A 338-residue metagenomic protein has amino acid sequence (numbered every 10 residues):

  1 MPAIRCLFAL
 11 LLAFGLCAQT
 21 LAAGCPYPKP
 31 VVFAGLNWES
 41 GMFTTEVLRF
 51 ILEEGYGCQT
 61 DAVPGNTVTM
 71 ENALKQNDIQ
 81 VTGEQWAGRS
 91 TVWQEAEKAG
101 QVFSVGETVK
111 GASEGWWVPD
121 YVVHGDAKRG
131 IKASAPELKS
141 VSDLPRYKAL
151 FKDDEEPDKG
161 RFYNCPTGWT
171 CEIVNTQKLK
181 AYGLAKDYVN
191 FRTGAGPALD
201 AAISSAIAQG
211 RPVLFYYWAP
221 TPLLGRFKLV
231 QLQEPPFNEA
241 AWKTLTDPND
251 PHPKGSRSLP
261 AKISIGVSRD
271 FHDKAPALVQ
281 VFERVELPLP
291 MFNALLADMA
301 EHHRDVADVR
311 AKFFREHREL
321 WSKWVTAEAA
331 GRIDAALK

Functional and structural regions predicted by a protein language model:
L21-F33, L150-K159, S322-W324, K338: Immediate post-signal peptide segment of exported/extracytoplasmic ligand-binding proteins
C25-S40, C58-V63, K159-Y163, F282: Short, well-ordered beta-strand elements
K29, S40, E172-V189, A198-A208 (+3 more regions): An extracytoplasmic/periplasmic, membrane-proximal ligand-sensing/linker region
E39-C58, Q177-L179: Short, polar/charged alpha-helical segment
E71-A73, I79-W86, Y163-A241: Ligand-binding pocket segment of bilobal, Venus flytrap-like solute-binding proteins
V102-Y163: A conserved helix-loop-strand patch within extracytoplasmic ligand-binding domains of the periplasmic binding
E114-I131, K262-K274, L295-D298: A bilobed periplasmic-binding-protein/Venus flytrap-type ligand-binding module shared by bacterial periplasmic
T221-E286: C-terminal lobe and pocket-closing loops of periplasmic/extracytoplasmic Venus-flytrap solute-binding proteins
